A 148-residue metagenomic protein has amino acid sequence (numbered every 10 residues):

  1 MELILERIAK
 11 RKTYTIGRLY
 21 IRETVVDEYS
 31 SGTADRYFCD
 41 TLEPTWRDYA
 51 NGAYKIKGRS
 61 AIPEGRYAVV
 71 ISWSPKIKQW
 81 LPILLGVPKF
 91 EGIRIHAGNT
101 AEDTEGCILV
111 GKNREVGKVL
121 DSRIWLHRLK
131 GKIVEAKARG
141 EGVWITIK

Functional and structural regions predicted by a protein language model:
M1-L120, I124-V143: Cell wall/extracellular polymer interaction/catalysis modules
W144-K148: Low-complexity intrinsically disordered segments
